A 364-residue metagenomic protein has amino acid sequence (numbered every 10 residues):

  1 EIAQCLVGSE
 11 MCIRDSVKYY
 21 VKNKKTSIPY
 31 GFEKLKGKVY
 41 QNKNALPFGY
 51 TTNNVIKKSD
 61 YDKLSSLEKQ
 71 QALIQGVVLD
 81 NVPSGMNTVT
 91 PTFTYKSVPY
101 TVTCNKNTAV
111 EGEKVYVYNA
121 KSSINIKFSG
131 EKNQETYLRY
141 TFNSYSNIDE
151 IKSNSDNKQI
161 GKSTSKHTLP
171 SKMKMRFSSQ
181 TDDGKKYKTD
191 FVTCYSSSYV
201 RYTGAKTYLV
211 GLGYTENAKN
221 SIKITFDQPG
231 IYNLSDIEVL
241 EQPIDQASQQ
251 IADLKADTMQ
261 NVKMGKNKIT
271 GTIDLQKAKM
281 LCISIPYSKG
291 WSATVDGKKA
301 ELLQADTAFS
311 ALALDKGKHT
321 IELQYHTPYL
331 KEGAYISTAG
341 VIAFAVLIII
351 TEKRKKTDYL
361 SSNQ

Functional and structural regions predicted by a protein language model:
E1-G8: Positively charged, low-complexity/disordered segments
S9-E10, R14-K268, L275-K279, I285-W291 (+1 more regions): Soluble catalytic regions of membrane-associated enzymes that act on cell-envelope and secretory-pathway components
K36, Q41, A305-D306, A313-D315 (+1 more regions): Short, surface-exposed polybasic-and-hydrophobic patches located at secondary-structure transitions
I273-L275, L314: Short beta-strand-to-loop capping motifs
M280-L281, Y287-E322: Extended, hydrophilic extramembrane loops/domains of integral membrane proteins
F309, E322-V341: Juxtamembrane/start-of-transmembrane alpha-helix segments at the extracytoplasmic/lumenal side of membrane anchors
V341-K355: Alpha-helical transmembrane segments
T357-Q364: Cytoplasmic C-terminal tails of single-pass
